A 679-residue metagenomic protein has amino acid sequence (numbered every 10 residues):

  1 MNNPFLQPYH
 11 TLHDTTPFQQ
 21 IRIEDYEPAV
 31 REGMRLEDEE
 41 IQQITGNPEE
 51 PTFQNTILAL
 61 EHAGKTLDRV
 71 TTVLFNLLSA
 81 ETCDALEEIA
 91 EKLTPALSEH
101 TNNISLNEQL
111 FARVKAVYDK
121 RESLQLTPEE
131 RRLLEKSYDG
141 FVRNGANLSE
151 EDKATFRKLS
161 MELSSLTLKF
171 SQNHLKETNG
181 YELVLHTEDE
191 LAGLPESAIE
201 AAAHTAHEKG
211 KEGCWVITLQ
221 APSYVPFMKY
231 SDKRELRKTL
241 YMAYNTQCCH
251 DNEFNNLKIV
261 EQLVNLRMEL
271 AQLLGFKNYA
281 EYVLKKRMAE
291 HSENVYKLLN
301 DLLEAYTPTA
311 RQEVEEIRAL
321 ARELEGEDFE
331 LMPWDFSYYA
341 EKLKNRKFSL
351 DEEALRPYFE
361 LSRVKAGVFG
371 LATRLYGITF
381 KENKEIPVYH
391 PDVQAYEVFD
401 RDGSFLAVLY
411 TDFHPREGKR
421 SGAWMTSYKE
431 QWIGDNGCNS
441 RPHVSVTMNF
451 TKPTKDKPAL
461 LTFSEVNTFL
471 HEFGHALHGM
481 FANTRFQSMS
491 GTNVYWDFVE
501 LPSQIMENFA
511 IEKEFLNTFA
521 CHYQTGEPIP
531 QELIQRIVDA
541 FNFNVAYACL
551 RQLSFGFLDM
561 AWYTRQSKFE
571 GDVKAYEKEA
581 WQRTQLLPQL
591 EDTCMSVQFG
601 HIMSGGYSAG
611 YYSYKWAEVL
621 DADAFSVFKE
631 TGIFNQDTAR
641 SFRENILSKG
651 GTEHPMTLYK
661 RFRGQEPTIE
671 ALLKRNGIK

Functional and structural regions predicted by a protein language model:
M1-L194, F628: N-terminal helix-rich structural modules
M1-P28, E32, G193, C214 (+10 more regions): C-terminal, non-catalytic "cap/extension" segments appended to globular domains
H10-D25, L74-L93, A116-K158, T218-K258 (+6 more regions): Short His/Asp/Glu-rich catalytic/ion-coordination signatures at enzyme active sites or charged loops
R35, E39, Q43-E50, T66-C83 (+25 more regions): Intrinsically disordered or highly flexible coil/loop and linker segments, enriched in small and charged/polar residues
K65-N76, D139, M242, F336-K344 (+2 more regions): Short, hydrophobic/amphipathic alpha-helical patches that form generic packing surfaces within helical domains
L133-L134, E162-S165, Q172, K176-T218 (+8 more regions): Active-site-proximal, well-structured secondary-structure segments within enzyme catalytic domains
P222-Y224, L270, R401-G403, F413-E417 (+4 more regions): Short, glycine-/Ser/Thr-/acidic-enriched flexible segments
T451-L470: Short pre-active-site segment immediately N-terminal to the catalytic Zn-binding motif
